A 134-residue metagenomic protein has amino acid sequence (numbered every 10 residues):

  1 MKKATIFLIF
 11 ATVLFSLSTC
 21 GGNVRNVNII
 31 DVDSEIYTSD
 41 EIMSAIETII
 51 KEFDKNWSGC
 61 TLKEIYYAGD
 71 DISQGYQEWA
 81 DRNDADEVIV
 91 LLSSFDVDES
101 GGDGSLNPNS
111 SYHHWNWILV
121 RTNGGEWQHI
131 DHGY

Functional and structural regions predicted by a protein language model:
M1-N23: Sec-dependent N-terminal signal peptides of Gram-positive bacterial secreted proteins and lipoproteins
I9, F15-L17, I89-L91, I118-L119 (+1 more regions): Generic hydrophobic secondary-structure signal
S18-S111: Flexible low-complexity loop/turn motifs enriched in small/helix-breaking residues
Y112-Y134: Short beta-strand edge/turn micro-motifs at domain boundaries
